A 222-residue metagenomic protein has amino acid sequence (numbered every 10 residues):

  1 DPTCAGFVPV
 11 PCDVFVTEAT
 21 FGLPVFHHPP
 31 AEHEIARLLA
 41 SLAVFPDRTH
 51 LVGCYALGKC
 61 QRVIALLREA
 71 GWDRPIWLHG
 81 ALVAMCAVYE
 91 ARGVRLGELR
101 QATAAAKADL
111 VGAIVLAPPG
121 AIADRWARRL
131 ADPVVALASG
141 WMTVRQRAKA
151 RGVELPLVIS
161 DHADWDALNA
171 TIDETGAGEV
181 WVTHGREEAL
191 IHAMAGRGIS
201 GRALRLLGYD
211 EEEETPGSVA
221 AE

Functional and structural regions predicted by a protein language model:
D1-C54, G58, E69-A70: His/Asp/Glu-rich metal-coordinating catalytic cores of metallo-dependent phosphodiesterases/hydrolases acting on
D1-T3, F21-V25, Y55-R62, V83-C86 (+2 more regions): Active-site environment of divalent metal-dependent phosphoester hydrolases
P2, V14, A19, G80 (+2 more regions): Active-site-proximal loop/helix segment associated with metal-binding centers of metalloenzymes
P2-A5, V25-H28, A84-R92, R145-K149 (+1 more regions): Short, charged, surface-exposed secondary-structure boundary motifs
G6-P9, P29-E32, A65-R68, A91-G93 (+3 more regions): Short, glycine/charged-enriched secondary-structure capping and boundary segments
T17-T20, Y55, H79-L82, P118-G120 (+2 more regions): Fold-independent oxyanion-binding glycine-rich loops and adjacent beta-strand/coil segments at enzyme active sites
I35-R48, C54-L116: Hard-cation-handling environments
Q101-E222: C-terminal regulatory/interaction regions
